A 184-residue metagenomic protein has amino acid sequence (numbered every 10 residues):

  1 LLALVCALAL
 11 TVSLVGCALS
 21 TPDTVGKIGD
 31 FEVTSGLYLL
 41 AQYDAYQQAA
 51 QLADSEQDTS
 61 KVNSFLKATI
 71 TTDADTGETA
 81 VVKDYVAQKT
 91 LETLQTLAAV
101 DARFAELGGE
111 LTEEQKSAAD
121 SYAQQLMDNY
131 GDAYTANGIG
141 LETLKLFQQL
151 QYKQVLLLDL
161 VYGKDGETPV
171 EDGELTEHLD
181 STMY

Functional and structural regions predicted by a protein language model:
L1-D84, Q88, S181: Short, low-structural-confidence N-terminal segments
D30, S64-Y184: Peptidyl-prolyl cis-trans isomerase
